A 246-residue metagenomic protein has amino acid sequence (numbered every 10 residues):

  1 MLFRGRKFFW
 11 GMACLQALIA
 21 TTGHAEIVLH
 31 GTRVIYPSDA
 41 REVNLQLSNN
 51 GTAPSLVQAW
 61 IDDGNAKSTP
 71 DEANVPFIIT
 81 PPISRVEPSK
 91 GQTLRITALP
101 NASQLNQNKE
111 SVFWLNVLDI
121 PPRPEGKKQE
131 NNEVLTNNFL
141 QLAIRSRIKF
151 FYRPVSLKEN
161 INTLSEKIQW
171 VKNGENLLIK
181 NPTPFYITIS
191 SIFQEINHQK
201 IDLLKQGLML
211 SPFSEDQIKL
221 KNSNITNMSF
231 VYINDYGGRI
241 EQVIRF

Functional and structural regions predicted by a protein language model:
M1-M12: Bacterial N-terminal signal peptides that target proteins for export
W10-A20: Bacterial N-terminal signal peptides
A25-S48, E159-K172: Beta-sheet-dominated interaction scaffolds and their linkers
L47-G51, L177-T183: Asparagine-centered strand-capping/turn motif at beta-strand->loop junctions
A53-I61, K180, I187-I192: Short, hydrophobic/aromatic beta-strand segments
D63-A73, S191-I196: Short, basic/aromatic beta-hairpin or loop at an interaction surface
T69-A102, H198-I225: Intrinsically disordered, low-complexity Pro/Gly/Ser/Thr-rich segments with frequent PxxP/GP/PP motifs and embedded
N101-V155, I225-F246: Terminal connector regions
